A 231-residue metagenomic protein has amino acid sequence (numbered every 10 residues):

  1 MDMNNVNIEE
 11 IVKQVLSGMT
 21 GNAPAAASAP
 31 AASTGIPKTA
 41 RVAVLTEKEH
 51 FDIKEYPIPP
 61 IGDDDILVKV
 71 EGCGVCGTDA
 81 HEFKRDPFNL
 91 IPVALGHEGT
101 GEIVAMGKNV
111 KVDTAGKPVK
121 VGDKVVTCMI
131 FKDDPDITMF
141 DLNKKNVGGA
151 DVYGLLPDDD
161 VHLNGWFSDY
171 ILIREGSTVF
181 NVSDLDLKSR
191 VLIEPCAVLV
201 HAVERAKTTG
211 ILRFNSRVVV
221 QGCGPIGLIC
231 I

Functional and structural regions predicted by a protein language model:
M1-V6: Intrinsically disordered, low-complexity regulatory segments in eukaryotic proteins
E9, K13, T100, S168 (+3 more regions): Predominant activation on well-ordered alpha-helical scaffold segments within soluble catalytic domains
E9-T100, D169-I171: Short N-terminal strand-loop motif that marks the start of NAD(P)H/FAD-dependent oxidoreductase cofactor-binding domains
P57-C73, D86-D136, S183-L185: Glycine-rich beta-strand-centered segment in the early N-terminal region that forms part of a ligand/cofactor-binding
V75, D186, A197, G224-I226: Residue-level detector of alpha-helix initiation sites
M106, P195, Q221-L228: Glycine-rich Rossmann-fold phosphate-binding loop(s) that bind the pyrophosphate of adenine dinucleotide cofactors
F131-V218: NAD(P)H dinucleotide-binding glycine-rich loop of Rossmann-like/cofactor-binding domains, especially the beta1-alpha1
